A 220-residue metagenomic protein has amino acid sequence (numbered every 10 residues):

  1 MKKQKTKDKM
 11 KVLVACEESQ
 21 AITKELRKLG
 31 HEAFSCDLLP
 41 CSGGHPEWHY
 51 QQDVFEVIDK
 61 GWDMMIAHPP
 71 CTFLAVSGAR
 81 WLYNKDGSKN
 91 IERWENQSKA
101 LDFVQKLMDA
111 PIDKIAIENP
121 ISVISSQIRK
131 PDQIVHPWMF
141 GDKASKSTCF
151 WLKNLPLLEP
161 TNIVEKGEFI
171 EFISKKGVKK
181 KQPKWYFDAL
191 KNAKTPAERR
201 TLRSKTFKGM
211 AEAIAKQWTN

Functional and structural regions predicted by a protein language model:
M1-N220: Conserved active-site and SAM-binding loop architecture of S-adenosyl-L-methionine-dependent nucleic-acid
